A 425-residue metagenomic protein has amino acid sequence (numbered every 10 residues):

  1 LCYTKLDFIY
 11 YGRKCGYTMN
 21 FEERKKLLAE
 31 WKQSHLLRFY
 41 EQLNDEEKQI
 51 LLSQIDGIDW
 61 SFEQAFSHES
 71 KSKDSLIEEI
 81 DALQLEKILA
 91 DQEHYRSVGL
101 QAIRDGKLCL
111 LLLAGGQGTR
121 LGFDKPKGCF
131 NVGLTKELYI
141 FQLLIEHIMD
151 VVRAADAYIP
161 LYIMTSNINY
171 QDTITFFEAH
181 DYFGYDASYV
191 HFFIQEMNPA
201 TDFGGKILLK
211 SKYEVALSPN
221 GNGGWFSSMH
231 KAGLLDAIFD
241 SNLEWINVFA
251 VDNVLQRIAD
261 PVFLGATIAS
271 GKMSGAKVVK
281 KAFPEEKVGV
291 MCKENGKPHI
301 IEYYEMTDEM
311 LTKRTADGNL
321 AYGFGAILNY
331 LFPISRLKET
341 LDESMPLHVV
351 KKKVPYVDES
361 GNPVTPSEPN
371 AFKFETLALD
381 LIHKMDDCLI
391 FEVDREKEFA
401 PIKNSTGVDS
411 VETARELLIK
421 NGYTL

Functional and structural regions predicted by a protein language model:
L1-T18: Short, Lys/Arg-enriched N-terminal segments with co-localized hydrophobic residues within the first ~10-30 amino acids
F21-V190, P199, K210-F226, L235 (+2 more regions): N-terminal glycine-rich phosphate-binding loop and ensuing alpha1 helix
R104, L111, F123, T135-Q142 (+13 more regions): Conserved structured core elements
L110-L112, I163, F192, V248 (+2 more regions): Structural beta-sheet core signal
G115, S166-N167, Q195-E196, K231-A232 (+5 more regions): Fold-independent oxyanion-binding glycine-rich loops and adjacent beta-strand/coil segments at enzyme active sites
G122-K125, D172-E178, D202-I207, I258-V262 (+2 more regions): Short acidic, glycine/serine/threonine-rich loops at helix termini
A187-E286: Conserved beta-loop-beta/alpha segment of the NTase-like Rossmann-fold superfamily that binds/positions NTPs
N242-N247, L255-A259, L264-T424: Catalytic core of tubulin tyrosine ligase-like
